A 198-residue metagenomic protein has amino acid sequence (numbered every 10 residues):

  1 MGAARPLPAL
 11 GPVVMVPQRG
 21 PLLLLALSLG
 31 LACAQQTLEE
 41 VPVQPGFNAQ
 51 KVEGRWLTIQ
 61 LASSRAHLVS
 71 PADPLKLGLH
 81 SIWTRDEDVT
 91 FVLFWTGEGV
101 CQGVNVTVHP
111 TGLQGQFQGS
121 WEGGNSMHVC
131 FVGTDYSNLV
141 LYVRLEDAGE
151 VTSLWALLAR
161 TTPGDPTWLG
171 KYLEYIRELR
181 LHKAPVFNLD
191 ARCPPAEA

Functional and structural regions predicted by a protein language model:
G2-A198: Calycin-type beta-barrel ligand-binding domains and close structural analogs
